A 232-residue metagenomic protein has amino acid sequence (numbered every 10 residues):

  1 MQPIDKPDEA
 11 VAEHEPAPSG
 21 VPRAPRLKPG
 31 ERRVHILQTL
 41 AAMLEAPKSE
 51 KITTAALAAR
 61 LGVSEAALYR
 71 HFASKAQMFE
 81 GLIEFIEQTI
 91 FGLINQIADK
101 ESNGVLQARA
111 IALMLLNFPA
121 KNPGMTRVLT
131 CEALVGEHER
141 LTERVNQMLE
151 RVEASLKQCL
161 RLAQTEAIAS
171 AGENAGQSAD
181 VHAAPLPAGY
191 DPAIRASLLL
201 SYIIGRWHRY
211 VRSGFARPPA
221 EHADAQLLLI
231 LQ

Functional and structural regions predicted by a protein language model:
M1-R60, Q77-E80, T89: Basic, helix-initiating cap at the start of DNA-binding domains
I4-S19, T165-A188: Intrinsically disordered, low-complexity terminal tails and inter-domain linkers enriched for S/T/G/P/D/E
E31-A42, A46, R60, Q77-K100 (+5 more regions): Alpha-helical structural segments
T53, R127-L129, G172, V211-R212 (+1 more regions): Short, hydrophobic secondary-structure boundary micro-motifs
G62-F72: Short hydrophobic/aromatic patch on the recognition helix
Q88-F91, N95, E139-A171, G176-H182 (+2 more regions): Amphipathic alpha-helical packing segments from all-alpha helical-bundle domains
N117-K121, M125, Q158, L162 (+4 more regions): Amphipathic C-terminal alpha-helical segment
P119-E143: Amphipathic alpha-helical segments used for helix-helix packing
